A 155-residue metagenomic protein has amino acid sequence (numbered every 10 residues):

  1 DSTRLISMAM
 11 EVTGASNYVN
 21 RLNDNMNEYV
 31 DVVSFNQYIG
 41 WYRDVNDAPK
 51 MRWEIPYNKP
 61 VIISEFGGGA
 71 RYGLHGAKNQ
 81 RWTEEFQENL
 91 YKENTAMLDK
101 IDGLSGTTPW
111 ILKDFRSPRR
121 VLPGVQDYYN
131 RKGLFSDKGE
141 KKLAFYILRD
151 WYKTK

Functional and structural regions predicted by a protein language model:
D1-A15, N23-K155: Substrate-binding clefts and catalytic carboxylate motifs of secreted carbohydrate-active enzymes
